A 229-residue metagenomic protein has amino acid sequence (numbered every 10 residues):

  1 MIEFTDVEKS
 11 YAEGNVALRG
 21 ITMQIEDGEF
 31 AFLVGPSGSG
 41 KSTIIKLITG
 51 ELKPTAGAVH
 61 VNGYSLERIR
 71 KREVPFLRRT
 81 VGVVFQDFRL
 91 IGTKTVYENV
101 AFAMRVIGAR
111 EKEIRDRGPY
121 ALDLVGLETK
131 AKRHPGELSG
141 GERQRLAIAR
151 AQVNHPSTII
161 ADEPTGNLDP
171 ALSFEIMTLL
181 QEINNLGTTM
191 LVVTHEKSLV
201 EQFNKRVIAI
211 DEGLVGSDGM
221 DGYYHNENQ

Functional and structural regions predicted by a protein language model:
T49: Helix-to-loop junction immediately C-terminal to a conserved catalytic motif
G57-S65: Conserved ABC transporter NBD signature motif
K94-F102: Short coil-to-helix segment of the ABC ATPase nucleotide-binding domain corresponding to the Q-loop/switch region
H134-L138, E142: Conserved ABC ATPase signature
V153-S157: A short, proline-enriched helix->beta-strand linker immediately N-terminal to the Walker B motif in ABC-type P-loop
I159-D162: Catalytic Walker B motif of ABC-type/P-loop ATPase nucleotide-binding domains
P170-L172: Helix N-cap at the start of a conserved alpha-helix in ABC-type nucleotide-binding domains
